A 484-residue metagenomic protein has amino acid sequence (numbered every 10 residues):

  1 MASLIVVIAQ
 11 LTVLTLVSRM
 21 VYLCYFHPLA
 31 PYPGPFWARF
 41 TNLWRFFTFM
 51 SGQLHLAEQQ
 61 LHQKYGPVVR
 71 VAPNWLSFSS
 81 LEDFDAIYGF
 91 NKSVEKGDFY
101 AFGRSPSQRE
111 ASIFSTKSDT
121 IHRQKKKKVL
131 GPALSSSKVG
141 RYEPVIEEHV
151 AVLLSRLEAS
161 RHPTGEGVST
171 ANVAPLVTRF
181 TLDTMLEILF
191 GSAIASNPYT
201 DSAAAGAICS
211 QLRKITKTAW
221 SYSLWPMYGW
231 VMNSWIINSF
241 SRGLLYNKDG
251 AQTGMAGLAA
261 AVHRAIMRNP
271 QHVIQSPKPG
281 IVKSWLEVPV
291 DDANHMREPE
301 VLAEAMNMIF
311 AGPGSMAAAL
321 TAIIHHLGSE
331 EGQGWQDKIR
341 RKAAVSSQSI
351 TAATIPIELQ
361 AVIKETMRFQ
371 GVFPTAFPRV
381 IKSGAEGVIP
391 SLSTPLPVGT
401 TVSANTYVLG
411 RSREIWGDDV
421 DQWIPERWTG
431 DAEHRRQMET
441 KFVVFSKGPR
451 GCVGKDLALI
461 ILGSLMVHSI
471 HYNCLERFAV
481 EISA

Functional and structural regions predicted by a protein language model:
A2-K125, G140, E147-V152, T253-G257 (+2 more regions): N-terminal membrane-proximal hinge/A-helix region immediately C-terminal to the signal-anchor transmembrane segment
T48-E58, S347-L392: Conserved cytochrome P450 K-helix E-x-x-R motif and the immediately C-terminal K′/meander segment
K96-S107, R141-L320, K338: Cytochrome P450 heme-thiolate monooxygenase catalytic core
V150, R341-S349, Q437-T440, F445 (+1 more regions): Cytochrome P450 proximal C-terminal region
T181, S315-R340, K455-N473: Cytochrome P450 catalytic-core helices
V262, I266, P270, L327-Q348: Juxtamembrane membrane-interface segments of multi-pass membrane proteins
T366, G399, W423, G448 (+1 more regions): Hydrophobic, well-ordered secondary-structure elements that form the walls of internal hydrophobic environments
A404-E433: Conserved cytochrome P450 K-helix/beta-meander segment immediately N-terminal to the heme-binding cysteine loop
